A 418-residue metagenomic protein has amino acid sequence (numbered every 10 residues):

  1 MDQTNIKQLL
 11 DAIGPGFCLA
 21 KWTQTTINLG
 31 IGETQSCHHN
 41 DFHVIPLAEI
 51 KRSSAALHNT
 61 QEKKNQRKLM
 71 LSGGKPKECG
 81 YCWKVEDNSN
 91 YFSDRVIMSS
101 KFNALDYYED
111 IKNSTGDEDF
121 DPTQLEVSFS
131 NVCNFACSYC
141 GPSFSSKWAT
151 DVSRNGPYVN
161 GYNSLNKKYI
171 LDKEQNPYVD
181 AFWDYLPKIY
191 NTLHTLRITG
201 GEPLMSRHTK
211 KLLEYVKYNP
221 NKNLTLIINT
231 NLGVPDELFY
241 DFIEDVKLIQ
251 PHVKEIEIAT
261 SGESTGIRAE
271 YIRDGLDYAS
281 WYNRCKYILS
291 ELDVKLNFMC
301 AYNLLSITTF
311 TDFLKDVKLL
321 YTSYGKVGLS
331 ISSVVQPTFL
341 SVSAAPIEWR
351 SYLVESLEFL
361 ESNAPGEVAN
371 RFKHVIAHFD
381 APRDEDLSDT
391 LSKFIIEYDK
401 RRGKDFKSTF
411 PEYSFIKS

Functional and structural regions predicted by a protein language model:
M1-K51, E62, R95-F102, A149 (+3 more regions): Radical SAM enzyme [4Fe-4S]-AdoMet core and its adjacent flexible, acidic and glycine-rich loops/tails across
D2-T26, N40-F129, F144-L165, I189-Y190: N-terminal [4Fe-4S]-dependent radical SAM core
F120-V132, S143-Y178, Y190-R207, N219-Y240 (+3 more regions): Core AdoMet radical
V179-D184, K210-E214: Leucine-rich repeat
F182-K188, E244-K247: Short amphipathic alpha-helix with an adjacent loop that forms part of the alpha/beta core around
K210-E214, E237-K247, T309-F313: Distinct, well-ordered alpha-helical segments
